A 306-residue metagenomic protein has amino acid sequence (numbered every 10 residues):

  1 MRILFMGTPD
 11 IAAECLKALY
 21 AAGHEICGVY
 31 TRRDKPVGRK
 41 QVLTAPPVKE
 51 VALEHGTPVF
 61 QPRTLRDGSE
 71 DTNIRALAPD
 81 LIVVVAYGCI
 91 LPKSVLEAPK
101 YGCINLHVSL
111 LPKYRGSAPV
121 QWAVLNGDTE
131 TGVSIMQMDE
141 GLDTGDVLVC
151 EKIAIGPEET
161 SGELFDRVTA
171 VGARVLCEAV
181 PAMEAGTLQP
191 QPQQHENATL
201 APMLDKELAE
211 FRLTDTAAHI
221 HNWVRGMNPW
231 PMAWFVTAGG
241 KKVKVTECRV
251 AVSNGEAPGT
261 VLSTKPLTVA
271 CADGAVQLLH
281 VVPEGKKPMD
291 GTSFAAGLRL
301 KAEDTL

Functional and structural regions predicted by a protein language model:
M1-K40: N-terminal Rossmann-like dinucleotide-binding module
R2-L4, E25-Y30, H55-L77, I82 (+1 more regions): Internal alpha/beta domain cores that form substrate/cofactor-binding pockets in large enzymes and binding proteins
G7, V29, A52, I82 (+7 more regions): A residue-level signal for conserved active-site and pocket-lining positions in enzyme catalytic cores
A13, V42-A45, D67-D71, C89 (+1 more regions): Structural motif corresponding to alpha-helix initiation and N-cap regions
A22, R32, L81-L200: Donor/substrate-binding cores of folate-linked one-carbon enzymes
K35-H55: N-terminal beta-loop-helix "entrance" segment that forms/cooperates in small-molecule cofactor or anionic ligand
P202-D215: Acyl-group handling in specialized metabolite and lipid biosynthesis
L213-L306: An anion-binding loop in the catalytic cleft
